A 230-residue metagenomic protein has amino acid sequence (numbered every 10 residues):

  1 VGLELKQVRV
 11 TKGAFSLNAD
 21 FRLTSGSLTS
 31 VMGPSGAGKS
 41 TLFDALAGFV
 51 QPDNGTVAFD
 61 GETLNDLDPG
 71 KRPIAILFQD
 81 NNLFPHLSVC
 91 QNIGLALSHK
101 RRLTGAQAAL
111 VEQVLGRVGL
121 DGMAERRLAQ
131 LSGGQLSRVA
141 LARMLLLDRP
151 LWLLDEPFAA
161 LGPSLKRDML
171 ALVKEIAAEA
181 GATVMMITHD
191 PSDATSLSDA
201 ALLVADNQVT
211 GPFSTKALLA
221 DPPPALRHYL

Functional and structural regions predicted by a protein language model:
T63-D80, H99, L218-P222: ABC ATPase NBD coupling module
L67-D68, L87, Q91-A108, R117: ABC-type ATPase nucleotide-binding domains, specifically the catalytic core motifs of the NBD
G105-M123, K174-E175: Conserved ABC ATPase "signature" region
R127-L131, Q135: Conserved ABC ATPase signature
L146-P150: A short, proline-enriched helix->beta-strand linker immediately N-terminal to the Walker B motif in ABC-type P-loop
W152-E156: Catalytic Walker B motif of ABC-type/P-loop ATPase nucleotide-binding domains
